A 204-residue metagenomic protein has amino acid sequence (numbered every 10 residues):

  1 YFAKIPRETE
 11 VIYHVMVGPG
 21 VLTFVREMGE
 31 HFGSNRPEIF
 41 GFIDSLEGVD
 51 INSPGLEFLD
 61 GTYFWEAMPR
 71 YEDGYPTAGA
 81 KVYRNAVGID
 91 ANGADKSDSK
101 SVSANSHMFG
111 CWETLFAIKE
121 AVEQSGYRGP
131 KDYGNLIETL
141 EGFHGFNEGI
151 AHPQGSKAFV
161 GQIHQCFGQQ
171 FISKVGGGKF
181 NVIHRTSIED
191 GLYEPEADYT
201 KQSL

Functional and structural regions predicted by a protein language model:
Y1-L204: Extracytosolic ligand-binding ectodomains
